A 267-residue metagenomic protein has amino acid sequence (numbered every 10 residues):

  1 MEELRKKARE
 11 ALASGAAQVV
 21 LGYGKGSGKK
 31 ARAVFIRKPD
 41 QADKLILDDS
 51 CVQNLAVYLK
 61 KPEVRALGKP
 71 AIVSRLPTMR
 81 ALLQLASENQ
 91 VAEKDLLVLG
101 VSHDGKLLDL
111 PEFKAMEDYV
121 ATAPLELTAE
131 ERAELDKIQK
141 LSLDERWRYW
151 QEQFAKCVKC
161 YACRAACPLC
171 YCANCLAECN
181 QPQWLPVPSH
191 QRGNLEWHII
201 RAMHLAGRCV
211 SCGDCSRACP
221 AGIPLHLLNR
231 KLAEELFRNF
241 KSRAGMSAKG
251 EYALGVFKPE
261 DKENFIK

Functional and structural regions predicted by a protein language model:
M1-K156, A165-P168, A173: Iron-sulfur-associated redox domains of electron-transfer enzymes in respiratory and anaerobic energy metabolism
E134-F154, C172-K267: Ferredoxin-type iron-sulfur electron-transfer modules in oxidoreductases and energy-metabolism complexes
